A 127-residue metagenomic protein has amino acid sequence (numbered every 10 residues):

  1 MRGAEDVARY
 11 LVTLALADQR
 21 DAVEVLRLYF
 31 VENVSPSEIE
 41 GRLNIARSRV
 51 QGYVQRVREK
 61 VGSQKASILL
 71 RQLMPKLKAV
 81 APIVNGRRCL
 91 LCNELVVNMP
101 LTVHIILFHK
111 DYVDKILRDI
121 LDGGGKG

Functional and structural regions predicted by a protein language model:
M1-D21, A66-I68: Short, Lys/Arg-enriched anionic-surface-contact patches
A17-V34: Short, amphipathic alpha-helical "recognition" segments used to contact nucleic acids or chromatin
S37-N44: Short alpha-helical "recognition helix" segments of helix-turn-helix
E38, R49, P100: Residues in the helix-turn-helix
V50-Q64: DNA major-groove recognition helices of helix-turn-helix
V61-V80, K115-R118: Short Lys/Arg-enriched helix C-cap and helix-to-coil transition segments that create basic nucleic-acid-contact patches
V80-N85, L91, M99-K126: C-terminal recognition-helix end and immediately following basic linker of small zinc-binding "finger" domains
V96: Cys/His-rich microdomains that often coordinate metals
